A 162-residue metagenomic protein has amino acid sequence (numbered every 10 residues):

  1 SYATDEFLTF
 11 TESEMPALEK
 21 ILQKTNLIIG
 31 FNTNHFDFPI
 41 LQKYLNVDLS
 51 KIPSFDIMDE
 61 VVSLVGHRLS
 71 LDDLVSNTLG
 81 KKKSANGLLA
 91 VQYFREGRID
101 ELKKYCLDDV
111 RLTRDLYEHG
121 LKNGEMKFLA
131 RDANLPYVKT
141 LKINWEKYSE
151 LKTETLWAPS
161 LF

Functional and structural regions predicted by a protein language model:
S1-F162: DEDD superfamily 3′-5′ metal-dependent exonuclease/proofreading module
